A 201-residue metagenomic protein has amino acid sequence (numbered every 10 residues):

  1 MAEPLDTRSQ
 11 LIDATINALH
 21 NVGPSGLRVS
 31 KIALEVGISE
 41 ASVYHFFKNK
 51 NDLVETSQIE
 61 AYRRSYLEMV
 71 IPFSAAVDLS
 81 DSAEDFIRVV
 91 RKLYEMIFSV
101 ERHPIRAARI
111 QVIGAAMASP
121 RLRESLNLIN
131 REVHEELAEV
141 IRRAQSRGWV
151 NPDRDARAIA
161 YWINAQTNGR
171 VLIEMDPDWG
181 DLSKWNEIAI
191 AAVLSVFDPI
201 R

Functional and structural regions predicted by a protein language model:
M1-D6, F73, R201: N-terminal intrinsically disordered/low-complexity leader segments
A2, K48-D52, T56, V77 (+4 more regions): Residues in soluble alpha-helical coiled-coils and helical-bundle/repeat scaffolds
Q10, A14, A18-T56: Helix-turn-helix
T56, V70-R106, A156-I163, N186: Hydrophobic alpha-helical connector segments
I59-Y66: Short, basic, alpha-helical segments at the C-terminal edge of helix-turn-helix-like DNA-binding modules
L67, I71, E101-I110, P120-R147 (+1 more regions): Amphipathic alpha-helical packing segments from all-alpha helical-bundle domains
K92-V100, A108-A118, A192-V196: Helix-loop "lid/cap" segments that line or gate small-molecule binding pockets
R123-N127, R131, Q145-V193, I200-R201: Hydrophobic/aromatic-rich alpha-helical bundle segments in the mid-to-C-terminal region
